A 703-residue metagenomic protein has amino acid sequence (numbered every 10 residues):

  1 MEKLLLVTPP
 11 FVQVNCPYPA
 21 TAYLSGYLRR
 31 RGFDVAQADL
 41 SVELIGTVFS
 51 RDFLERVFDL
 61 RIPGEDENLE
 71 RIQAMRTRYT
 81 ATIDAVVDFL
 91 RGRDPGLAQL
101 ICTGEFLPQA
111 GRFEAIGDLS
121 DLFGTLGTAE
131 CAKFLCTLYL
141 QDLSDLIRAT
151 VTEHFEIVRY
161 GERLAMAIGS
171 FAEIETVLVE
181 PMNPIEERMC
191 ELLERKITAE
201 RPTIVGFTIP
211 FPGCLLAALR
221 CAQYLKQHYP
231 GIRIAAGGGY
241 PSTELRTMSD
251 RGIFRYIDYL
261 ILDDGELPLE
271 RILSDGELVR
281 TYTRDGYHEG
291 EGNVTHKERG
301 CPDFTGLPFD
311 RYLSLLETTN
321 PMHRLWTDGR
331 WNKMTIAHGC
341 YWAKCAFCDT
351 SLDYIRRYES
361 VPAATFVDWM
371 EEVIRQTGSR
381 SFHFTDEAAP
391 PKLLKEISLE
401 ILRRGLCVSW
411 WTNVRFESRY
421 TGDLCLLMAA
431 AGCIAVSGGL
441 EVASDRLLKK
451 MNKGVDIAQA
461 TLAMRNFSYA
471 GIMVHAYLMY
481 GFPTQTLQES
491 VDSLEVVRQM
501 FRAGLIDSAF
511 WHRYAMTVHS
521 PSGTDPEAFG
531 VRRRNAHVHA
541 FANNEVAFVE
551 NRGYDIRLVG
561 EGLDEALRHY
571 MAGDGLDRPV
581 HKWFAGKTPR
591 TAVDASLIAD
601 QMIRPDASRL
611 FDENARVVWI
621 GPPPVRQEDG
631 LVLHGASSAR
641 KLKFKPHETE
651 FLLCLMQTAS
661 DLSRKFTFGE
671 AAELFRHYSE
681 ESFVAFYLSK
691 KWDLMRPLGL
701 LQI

Functional and structural regions predicted by a protein language model:
E2-P9, R29-R30, L44, F49-R159 (+3 more regions): Radical SAM enzyme core and accessory elements
E2-V12, A20, L40-V42, F49 (+4 more regions): A structural motif corresponding to the C-terminal lobe/cap of the Radical SAM core domain
K3, T203-G206, S381: Structural motif
F11-V14, P19-F53, Y79, V86-L119 (+4 more regions): Glycine-rich beta-alpha loop elements in corrinoid/cobalamin-binding modules across cobalamin-dependent enzymes
V12-N15, L44-I45, P212-L216, S242-E244 (+11 more regions): Flexible loop/turn segments at secondary-structure boundaries
R188-R195, L245-D250, A363-E372, Y420-L427 (+1 more regions): Short, acidic/polar
P302-M473: Radical SAM [4Fe-4S] cluster-binding motif and immediate context
